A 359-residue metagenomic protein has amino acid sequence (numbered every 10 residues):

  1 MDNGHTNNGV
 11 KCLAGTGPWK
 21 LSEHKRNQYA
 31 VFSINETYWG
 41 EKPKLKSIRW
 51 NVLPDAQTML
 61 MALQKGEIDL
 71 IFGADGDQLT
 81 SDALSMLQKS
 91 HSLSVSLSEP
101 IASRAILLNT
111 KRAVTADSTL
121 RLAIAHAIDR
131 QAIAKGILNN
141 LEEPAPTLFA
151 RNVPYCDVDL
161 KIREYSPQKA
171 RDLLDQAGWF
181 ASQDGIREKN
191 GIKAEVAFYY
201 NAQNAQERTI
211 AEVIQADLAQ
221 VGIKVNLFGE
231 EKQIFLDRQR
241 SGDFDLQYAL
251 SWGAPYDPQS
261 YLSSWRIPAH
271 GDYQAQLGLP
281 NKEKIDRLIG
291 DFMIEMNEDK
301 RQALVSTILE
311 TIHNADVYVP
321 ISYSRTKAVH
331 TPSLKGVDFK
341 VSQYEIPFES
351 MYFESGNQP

Functional and structural regions predicted by a protein language model:
M1-A14, L70, D75-A83, S182 (+1 more regions): Structural secondary-structure boundary motif
M1-P43, S47, Q57, P167-Q168 (+3 more regions): Gly/Pro-rich hinge or "lid" segments in bacterial periplasmic/extracellular proteins
G17-S22, A30-V31, K46-V52, L70-I71 (+3 more regions): Short, well-ordered beta-strand elements
S22-S33, R49-R112, A123, K135 (+1 more regions): Extracellular/periplasmic solute-recognition and catalytic clefts
K25-Q28, S103-R104, A125-K161, K169 (+2 more regions): Detector for C-terminal structural segments
T37-E41, K111-L120, I162, F180: Short helix-loop capping/hinge motifs at secondary-structure junctions, enriched in acidic/polar residues
Q57-I68, S118-T119, E212-V221, Q233-F244: Short helices/loops that flank or line small-molecule/ion binding pockets
F180-K193: Short helix/loop segment immediately N-terminal to the Walker
